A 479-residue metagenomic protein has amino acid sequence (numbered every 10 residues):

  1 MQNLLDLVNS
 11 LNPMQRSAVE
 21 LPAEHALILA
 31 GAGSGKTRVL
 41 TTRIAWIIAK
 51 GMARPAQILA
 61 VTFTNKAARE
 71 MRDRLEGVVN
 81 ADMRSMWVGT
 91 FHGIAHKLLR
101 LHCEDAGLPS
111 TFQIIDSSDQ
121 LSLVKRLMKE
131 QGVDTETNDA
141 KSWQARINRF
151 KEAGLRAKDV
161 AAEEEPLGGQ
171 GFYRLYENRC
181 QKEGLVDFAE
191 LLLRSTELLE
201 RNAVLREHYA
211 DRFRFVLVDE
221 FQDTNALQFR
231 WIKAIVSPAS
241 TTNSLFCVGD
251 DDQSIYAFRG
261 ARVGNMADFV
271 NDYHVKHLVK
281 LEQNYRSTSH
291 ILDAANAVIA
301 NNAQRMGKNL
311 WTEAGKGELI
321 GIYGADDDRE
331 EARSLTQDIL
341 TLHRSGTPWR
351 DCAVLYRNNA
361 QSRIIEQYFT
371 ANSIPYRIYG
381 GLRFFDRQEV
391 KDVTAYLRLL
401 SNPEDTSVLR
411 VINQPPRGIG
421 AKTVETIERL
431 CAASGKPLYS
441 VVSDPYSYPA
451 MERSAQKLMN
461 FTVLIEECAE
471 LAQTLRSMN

Functional and structural regions predicted by a protein language model:
Q2-D6, A23-A26, S34, A45-F215 (+10 more regions): A basic/glycine-biased coupling hinge at the interface between accessory DNA-binding modules
L7-A23: N-terminal pre-P-loop "Q-motif" helix
I28, S34-L40, H274-H277, E282-P375 (+2 more regions): Helicase P-loop NTPase motor core
S34-T37, V218, Q222-Q304, K308-A314 (+2 more regions): Conserved helicase motor core of SF1/SF2 NTP-dependent helicases
R43, E70-L75, I94-L101, L123-R126 (+9 more regions): Alpha-helical scaffold elements adjacent to nucleotide-binding pockets in ATP/GTP-utilizing enzyme cores
A60, V88, C247, K280 (+1 more regions): Conserved SAM-binding loop
I94-H102, D252-A257, R286-S287, I378-S401: Short alpha-helix plus adjacent loop in nuclease-associated cores
A162, P348, S362-I374, R387 (+1 more regions): Conserved helicase C-terminal RecA-like lobe
